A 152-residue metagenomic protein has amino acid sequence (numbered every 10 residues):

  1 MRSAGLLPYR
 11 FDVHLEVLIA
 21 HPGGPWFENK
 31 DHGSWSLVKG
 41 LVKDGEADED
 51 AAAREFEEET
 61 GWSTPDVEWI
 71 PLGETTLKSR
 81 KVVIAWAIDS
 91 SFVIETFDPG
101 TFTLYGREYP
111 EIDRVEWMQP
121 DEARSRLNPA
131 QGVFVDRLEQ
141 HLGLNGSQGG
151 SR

Functional and structural regions predicted by a protein language model:
M1-S36, W86: N-terminal strand-loop-strand
D12, E74-Y105, E116, L138 (+1 more regions): Active-site-adjacent beta-strand/loop module that shapes the phosphate/pyrophosphate-binding cleft
P22, I88-S90, P120: Residues immediately flanking
S36, K78-R80, R107-E111: Short glycine-enriched loop/turn motifs at secondary-structure junctions
L37-L72, Q119: The catalytic Nudix box helix
D98-D136: NUDIX/MutT-family hydrolases
S147-R152: Short intrinsically disordered terminal tails
